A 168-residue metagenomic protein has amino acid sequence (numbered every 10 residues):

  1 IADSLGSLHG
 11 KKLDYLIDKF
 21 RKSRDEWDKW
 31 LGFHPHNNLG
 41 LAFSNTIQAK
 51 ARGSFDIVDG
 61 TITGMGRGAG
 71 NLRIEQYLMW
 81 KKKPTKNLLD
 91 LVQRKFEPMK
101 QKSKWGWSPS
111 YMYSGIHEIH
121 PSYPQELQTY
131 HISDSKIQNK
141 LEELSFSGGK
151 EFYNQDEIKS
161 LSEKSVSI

Functional and structural regions predicted by a protein language model:
I1-I168: Catalytic cores and adjacent flexible loops of soluble metabolic enzymes that perform enolate/carbanion chemistry on
